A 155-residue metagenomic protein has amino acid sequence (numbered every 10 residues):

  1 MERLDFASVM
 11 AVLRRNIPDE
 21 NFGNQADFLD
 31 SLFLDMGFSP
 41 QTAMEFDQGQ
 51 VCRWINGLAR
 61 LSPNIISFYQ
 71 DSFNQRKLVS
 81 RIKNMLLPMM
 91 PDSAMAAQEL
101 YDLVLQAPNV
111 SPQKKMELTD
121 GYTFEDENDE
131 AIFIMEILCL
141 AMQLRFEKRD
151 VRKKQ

Functional and structural regions predicted by a protein language model:
M1-L4, M85-Q155: Intrinsically disordered, low-complexity tails and linkers flanking structured cores
M1-P40, M142: A short, Lys/Arg-rich alpha-helix, primarily the initiator
M10-A11, N21, G49, K77 (+2 more regions): General helical secondary-structure elements
A11-R15, S31-L34, R53, D71 (+2 more regions): Charged/polar, solvent-exposed surface patches and flexible loops
L34-L61, I65, Y69: Recognition helix of helix-turn-helix/homeodomain-like DNA-binding domains that insert into the DNA major groove
G37, I55, A59, F73 (+4 more regions): Short alpha-helix boundary/capping elements
A59-M85: DNA major-groove recognition helix of helix-turn-helix/homeodomain DNA-binding modules
